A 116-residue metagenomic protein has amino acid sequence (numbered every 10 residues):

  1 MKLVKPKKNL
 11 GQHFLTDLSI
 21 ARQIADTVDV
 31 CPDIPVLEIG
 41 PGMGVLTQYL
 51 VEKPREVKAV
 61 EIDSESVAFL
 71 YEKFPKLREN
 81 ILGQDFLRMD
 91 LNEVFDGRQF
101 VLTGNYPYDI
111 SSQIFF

Functional and structural regions predicted by a protein language model:
M1-F116: Catalytic cores of RNA-modifying enzymes
